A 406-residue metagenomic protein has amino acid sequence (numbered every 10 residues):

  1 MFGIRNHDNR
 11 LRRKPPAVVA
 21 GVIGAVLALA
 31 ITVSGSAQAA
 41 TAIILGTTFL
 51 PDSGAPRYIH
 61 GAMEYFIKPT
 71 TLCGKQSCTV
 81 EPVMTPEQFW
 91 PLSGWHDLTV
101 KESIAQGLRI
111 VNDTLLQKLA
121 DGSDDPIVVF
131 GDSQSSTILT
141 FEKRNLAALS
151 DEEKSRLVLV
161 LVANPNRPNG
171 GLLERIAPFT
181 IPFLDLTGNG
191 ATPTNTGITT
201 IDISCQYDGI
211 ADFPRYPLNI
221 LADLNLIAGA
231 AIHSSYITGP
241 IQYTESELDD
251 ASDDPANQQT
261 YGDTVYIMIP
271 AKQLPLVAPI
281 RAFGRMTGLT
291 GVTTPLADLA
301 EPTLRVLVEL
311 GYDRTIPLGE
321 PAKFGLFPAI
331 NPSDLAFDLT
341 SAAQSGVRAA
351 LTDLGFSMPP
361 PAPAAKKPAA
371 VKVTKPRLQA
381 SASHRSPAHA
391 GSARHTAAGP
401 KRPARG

Functional and structural regions predicted by a protein language model:
M1-A39, L159: Secretory targeting and sorting signals
F2, L276, F283, L326 (+1 more regions): Short, aromatic- and cysteine-enriched interfacial helices/patches that mediate contacts at lipid membranes
L11, A369-K372, A398: Short, low-complexity interaction segments enriched in Ser/Thr/Pro/Gly
G35-D125, R167, I203-Q206, L289 (+1 more regions): Active-site catalytic motif of lipid deacylating hydrolases and related acyltransferases
I43, V128-F130, T264-M268: Ordered hydrophobic segments in well-structured contexts
G54-G94, G171-E309: Lipolytic serine-hydrolase domain surface
L108-S204: Serine-dependent carboxylesterase/thioesterase catalytic core of lipase-like alpha/beta-hydrolase/SGNH enzymes
H384-G406: Long, low-complexity, intrinsically disordered segments
